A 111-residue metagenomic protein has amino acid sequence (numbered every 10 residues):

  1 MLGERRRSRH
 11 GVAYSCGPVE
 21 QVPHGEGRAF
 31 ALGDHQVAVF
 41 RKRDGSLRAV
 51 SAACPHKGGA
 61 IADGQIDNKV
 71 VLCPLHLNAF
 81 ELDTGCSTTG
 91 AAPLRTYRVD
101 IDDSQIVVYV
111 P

Functional and structural regions predicted by a protein language model:
M1-V12, V19, P111: A boundary/linker detector
G11-Y14, L47: Tryptophan-centered short beta-strand motifs
C16-G17, F30: Generic detection of short hydrophobic beta-strand segments and adjacent strand-loop junctions
P23-P111: Rieske [2Fe-2S] iron-sulfur-binding domain
